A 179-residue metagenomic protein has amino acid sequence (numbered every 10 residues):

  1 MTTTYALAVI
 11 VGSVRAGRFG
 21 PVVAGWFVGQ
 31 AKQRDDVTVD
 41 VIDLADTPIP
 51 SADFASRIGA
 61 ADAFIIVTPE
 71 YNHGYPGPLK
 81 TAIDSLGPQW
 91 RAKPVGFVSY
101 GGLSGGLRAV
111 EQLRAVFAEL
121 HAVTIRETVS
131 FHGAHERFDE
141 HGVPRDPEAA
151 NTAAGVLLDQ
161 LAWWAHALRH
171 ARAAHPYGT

Functional and structural regions predicted by a protein language model:
M1-T81, S85-L86, P144-G155, D159-A162 (+1 more regions): N-terminal beta1-alpha1-beta2 submodule of the flavodoxin-like/Rossmannoid cofactor-binding fold
G29, R91, V95-E140, E148-A153: Short, glycine-/small-residue-rich phosphate/pyrophosphate-handling segment
